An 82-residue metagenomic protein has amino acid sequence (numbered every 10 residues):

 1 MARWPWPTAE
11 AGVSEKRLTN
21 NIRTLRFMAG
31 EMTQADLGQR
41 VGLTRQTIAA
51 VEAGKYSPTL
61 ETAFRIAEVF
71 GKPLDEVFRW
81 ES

Functional and structural regions predicted by a protein language model:
A2-R17: A detector for short, charged/polar N-terminal pre-domain segments
N21-R40: Short basic helix-loop element that most often maps to the first helix and adjoining turn of HTH DNA-binding modules
I22, L37-G38, I48-V51, V77: Conserved hydrophobic/aromatic packing and binding residues within compact polymer-binding modules
R26, E52, F70, F78-E81: DNA major-groove recognition helix of helix-turn-helix
G42-S57: Recognition helix of helix-turn-helix/homeodomain-like DNA-binding domains that insert into the DNA major groove
E61-E76: DNA major-groove recognition helix of helix-turn-helix/homeodomain DNA-binding modules
